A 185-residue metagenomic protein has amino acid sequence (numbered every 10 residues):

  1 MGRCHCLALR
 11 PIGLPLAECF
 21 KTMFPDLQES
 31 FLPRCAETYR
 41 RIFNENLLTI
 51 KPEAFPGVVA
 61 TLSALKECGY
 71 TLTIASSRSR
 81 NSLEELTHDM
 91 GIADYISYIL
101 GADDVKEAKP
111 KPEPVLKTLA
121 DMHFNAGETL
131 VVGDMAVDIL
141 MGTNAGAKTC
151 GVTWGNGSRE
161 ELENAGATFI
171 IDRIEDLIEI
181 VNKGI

Functional and structural regions predicted by a protein language model:
M1-A60, A64-C68: N-terminal helical cap/lid subdomain that shapes the substrate entry/recognition surface in HAD-like hydrolases
S30, S63-K66, S79-R80, E84-I185: Asp-based, Mg2+/Mn2+-dependent phosphohydrolase catalytic module
